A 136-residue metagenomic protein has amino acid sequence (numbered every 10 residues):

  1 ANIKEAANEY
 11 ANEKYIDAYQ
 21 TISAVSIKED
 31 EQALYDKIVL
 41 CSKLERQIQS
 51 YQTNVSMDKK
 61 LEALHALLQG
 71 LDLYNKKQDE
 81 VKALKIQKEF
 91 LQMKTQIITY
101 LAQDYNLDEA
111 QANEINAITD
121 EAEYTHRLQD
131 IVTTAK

Functional and structural regions predicted by a protein language model:
N8-Q69: Extracytoplasmic/periplasmic/luminal assembly and interaction segments in envelope/secretory/respiratory proteins
I48-K136: Non-cytosolic head/periplasmic domains of membrane-anchored proteins
